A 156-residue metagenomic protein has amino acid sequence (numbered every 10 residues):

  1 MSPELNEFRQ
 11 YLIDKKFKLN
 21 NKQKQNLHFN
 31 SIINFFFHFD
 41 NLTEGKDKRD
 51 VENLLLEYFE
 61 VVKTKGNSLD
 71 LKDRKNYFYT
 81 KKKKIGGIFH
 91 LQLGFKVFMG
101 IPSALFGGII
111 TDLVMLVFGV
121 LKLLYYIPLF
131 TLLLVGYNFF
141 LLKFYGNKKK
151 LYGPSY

Functional and structural regions predicted by a protein language model:
M1-N67: N-terminal, intrinsically disordered, low-complexity segments that immediately precede the first transmembrane helix
S2, F29, E52, G119-V120 (+3 more regions): Generic detection of intrinsically disordered/low-complexity segments and helix-coil linkers/edges
R49-L124, F144-Y156: Membrane-proximal, non-transmembrane alpha-helical segments
A104-L105, Y125-L141: Canonical hydrophobic alpha-helical transmembrane segment
